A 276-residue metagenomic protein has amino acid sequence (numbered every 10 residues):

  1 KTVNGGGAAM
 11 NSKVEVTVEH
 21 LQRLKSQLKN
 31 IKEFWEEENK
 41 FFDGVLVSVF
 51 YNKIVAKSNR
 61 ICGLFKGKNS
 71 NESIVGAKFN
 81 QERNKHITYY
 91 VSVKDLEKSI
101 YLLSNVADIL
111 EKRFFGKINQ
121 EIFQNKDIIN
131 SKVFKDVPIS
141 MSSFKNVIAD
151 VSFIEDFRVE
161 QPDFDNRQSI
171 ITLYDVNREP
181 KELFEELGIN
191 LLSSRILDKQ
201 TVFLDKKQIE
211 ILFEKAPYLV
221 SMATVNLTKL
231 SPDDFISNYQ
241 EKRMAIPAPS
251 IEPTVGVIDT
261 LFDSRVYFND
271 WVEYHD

Functional and structural regions predicted by a protein language model:
K1-I246: Autoinhibitory propeptides
Q240-D276: Acidic-leg catalytic submotif of subtilisin-like serine proteases
